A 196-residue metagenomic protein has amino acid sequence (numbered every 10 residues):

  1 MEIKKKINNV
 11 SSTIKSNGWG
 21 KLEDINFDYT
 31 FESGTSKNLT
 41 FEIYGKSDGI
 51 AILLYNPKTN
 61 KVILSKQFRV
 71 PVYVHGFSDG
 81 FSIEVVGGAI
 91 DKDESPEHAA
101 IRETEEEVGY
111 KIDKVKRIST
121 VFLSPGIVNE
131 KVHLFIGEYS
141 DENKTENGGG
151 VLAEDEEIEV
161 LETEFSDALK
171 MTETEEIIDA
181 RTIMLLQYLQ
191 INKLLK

Functional and structural regions predicted by a protein language model:
M1-K6, V10-S11, K66, S78-F81 (+4 more regions): Nudix hydrolase/Nudix homology domain
T13-G18, H75, F122-H133: Acidic pyrophosphate-coordinating catalytic loop
K15-T59, Q67: Acidic, metal-coordinating catalytic segment for phosphate/diphosphate chemistry, firing primarily on the Nudix
D24-N26, L54, I136-E138, E162-E164: Short, well-ordered beta-strand micro-motif
N26-S33, S124-E146: Active-site-adjacent beta-strand/loop module that shapes the phosphate/pyrophosphate-binding cleft
F41-Y44, K61-R102, G148-E154, I158: Conserved Nudix-box catalytic region and its N-terminal flanking loop in Nudix hydrolases and closely related
E97, V108-I118: Short, structured loop/turn "capping" segments at alpha-beta junctions
